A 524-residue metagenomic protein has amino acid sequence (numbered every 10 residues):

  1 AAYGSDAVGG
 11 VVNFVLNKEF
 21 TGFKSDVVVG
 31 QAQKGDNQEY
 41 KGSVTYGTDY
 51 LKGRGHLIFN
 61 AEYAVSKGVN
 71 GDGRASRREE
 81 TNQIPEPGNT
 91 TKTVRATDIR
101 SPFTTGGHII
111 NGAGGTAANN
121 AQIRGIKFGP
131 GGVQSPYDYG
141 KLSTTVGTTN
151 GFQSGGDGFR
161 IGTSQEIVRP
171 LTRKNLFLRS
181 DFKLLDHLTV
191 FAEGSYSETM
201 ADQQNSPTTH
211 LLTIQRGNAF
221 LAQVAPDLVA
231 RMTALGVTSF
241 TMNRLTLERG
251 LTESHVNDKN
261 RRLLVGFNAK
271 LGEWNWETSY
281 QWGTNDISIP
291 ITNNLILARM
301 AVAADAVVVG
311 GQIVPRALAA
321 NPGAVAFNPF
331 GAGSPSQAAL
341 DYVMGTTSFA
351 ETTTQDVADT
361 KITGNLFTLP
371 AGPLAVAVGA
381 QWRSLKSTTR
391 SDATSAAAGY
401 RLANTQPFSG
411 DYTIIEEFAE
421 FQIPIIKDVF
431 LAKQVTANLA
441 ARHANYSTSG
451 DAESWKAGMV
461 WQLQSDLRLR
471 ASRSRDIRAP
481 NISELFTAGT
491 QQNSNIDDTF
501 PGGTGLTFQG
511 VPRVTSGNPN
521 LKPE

Functional and structural regions predicted by a protein language model:
A1-K259, L263, K270-L271, N275-E277 (+4 more regions): Surface-exposed beta-strand-turn/loop segments characteristic of Gram-negative outer-membrane beta-barrels
Y3-G4, F367-P370, V429-L431, L521-K522: Replace "in large, NTP-powered and nucleic-acid-processing enzymes" with "in large, NTP-powered factors and other
G10, T21, Y40-V44, K174-L178 (+4 more regions): Hydrophobic, lipid-facing positions within transmembrane beta-strands of outer-membrane proteins
V15-F20, T487-F508: Flexible glycine/proline-rich, aromatic-decorated loop/lid segments
F23-S25, L57-F59, V190-A192, W274-T278 (+5 more regions): Transmembrane beta-strands of outer-membrane beta-barrel proteins
T48-Y50, S180-F182, V265, A269-L271 (+5 more regions): Residue-level signature of outer-membrane beta-barrel architecture
G283-N285, P290-D305, T405-D497, V514 (+1 more regions): Structural signature of Gram-negative outer-membrane beta-barrels, strongest in the C-terminal barrel of TonB-dependent
G364-A403: Carboxylate/His-rich catalytic cores and anion/metal-binding grooves
